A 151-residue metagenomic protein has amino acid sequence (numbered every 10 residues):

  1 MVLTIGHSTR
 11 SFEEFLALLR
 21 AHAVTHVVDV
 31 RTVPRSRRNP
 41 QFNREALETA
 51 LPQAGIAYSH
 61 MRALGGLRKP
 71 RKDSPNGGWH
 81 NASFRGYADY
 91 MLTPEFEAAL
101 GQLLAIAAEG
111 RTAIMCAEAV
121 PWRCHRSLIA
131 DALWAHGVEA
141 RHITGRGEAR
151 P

Functional and structural regions predicted by a protein language model:
M1-P151: Residues lining hydrophobic/aromatic ligand-binding pockets adjacent to catalytic sites
